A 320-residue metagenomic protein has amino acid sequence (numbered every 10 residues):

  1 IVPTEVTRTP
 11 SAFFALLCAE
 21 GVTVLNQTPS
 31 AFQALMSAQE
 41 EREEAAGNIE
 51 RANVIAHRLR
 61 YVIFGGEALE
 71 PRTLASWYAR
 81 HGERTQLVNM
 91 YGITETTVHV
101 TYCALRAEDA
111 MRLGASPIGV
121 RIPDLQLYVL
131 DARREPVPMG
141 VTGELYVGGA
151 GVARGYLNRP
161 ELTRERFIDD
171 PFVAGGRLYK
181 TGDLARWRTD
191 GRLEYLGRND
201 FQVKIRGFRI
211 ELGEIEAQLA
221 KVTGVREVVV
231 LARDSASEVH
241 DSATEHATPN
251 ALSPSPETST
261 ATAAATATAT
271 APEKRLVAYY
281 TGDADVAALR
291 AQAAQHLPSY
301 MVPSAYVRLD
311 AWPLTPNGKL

Functional and structural regions predicted by a protein language model:
I1-P117, D124-Q126, D131-P136, E161-L162 (+3 more regions): Adenylate-forming
Q86-N89, C103-P254, A261, A267-L320: AMP-dependent adenylate-forming
